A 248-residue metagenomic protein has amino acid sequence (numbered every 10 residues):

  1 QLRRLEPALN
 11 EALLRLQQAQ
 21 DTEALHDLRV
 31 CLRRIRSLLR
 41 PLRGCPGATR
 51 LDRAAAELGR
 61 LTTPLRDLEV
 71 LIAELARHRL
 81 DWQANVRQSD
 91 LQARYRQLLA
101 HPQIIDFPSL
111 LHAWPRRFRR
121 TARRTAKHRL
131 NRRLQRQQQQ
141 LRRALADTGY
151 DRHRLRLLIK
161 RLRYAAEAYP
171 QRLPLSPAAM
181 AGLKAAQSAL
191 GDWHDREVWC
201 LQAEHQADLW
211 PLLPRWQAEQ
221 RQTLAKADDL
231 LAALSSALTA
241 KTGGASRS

Functional and structural regions predicted by a protein language model:
Q1-S248: Function-determining surface determinants
